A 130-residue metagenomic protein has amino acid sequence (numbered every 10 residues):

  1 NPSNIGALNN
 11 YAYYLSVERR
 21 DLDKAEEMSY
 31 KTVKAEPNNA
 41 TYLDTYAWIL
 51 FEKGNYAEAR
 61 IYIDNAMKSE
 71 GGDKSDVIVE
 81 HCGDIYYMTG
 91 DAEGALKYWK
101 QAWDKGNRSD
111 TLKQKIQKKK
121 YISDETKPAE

Functional and structural regions predicted by a protein language model:
P2, P37, G71-D73, N107: Short coil turns that delineate tetratricopeptide repeat
Y13-Y14, W48, D84: Residue-level recognition of tetratricopeptide repeat
V17-E18, E52-K53, M88, K118-E125: Register position in tetratricopeptide repeats
E18-K31, K53-N65, G90-Y98: Structural signature of tandem alpha-helical TPR/SEL1-like repeats, specifically the intra-repeat loop/turn
Y30-K34, M67-K68, D104: Conserved structural position within tetratricopeptide repeats
Y87, D91-D110: TPR/TPR-like (Sel1-like) alpha-helical repeat modules
